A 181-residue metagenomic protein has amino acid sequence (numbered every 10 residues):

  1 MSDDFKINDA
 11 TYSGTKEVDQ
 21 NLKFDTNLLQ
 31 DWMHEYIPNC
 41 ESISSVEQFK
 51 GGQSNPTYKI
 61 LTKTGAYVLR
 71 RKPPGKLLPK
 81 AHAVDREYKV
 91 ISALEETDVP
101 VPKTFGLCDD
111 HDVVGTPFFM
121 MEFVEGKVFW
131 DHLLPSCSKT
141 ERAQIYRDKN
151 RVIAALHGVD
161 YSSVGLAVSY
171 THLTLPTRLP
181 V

Functional and structural regions predicted by a protein language model:
S2-I7, D31, G65, F123 (+1 more regions): Membrane-targeting and insertion segments and their boundary/processing signals
D3-P38: Juxta-kinase regulatory segment immediately upstream of eukaryotic protein kinase catalytic domains
I37-S44, L179: Secondary-structure boundary/capping signal
S44-L173: ATP-binding pocket architecture of kinase catalytic cores
H172-V181: Single conserved hydrophobic/aromatic residue that forms the stacking wall/gate of nucleotide- or nucleobase-binding
